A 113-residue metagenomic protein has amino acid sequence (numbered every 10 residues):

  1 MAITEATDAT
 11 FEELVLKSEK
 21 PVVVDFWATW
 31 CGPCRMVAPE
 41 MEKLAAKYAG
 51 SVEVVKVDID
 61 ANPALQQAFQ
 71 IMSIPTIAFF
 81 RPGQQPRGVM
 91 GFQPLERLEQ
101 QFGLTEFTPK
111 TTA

Functional and structural regions predicted by a protein language model:
A2, W27, E53-V55: Conserved Rossmann-like nucleotide-binding pocket used by diverse enzymes that bind dinucleotide cofactors
I3-V22: A short beta-strand-turn-helix
E19-K20, F26-W30, S73: Short pre-active-site segment immediately N-terminal to redox-active cysteine/selenocysteine motifs in thiol-based
V23-V24, V54, I77: Hydrophobic beta-strand anchors of alpha/beta hydrolase catalytic cores
C31-C34, I77: The canonical Cys-X-X-Cys-His
P33-Y48: Typically the conserved alpha-helix immediately C-terminal to a functionally engaged Cys/Sec in thioredoxin-like
L44, V57-Q66: Structural microenvironment flanking redox-active thiols in thiol-disulfide oxidoreductases
S73, A78-T111: Non-catalytic, surface beta->alpha helical segment in thiol-disulfide oxidoreductase systems
